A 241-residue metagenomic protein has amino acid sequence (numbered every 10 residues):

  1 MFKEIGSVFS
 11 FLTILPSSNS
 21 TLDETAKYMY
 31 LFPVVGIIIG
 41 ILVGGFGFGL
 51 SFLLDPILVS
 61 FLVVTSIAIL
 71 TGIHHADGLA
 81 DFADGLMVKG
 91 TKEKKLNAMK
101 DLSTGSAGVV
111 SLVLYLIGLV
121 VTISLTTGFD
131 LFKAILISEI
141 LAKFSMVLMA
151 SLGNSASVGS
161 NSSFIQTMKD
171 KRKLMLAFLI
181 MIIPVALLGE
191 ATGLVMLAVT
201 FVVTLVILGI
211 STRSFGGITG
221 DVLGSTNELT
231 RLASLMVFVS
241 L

Functional and structural regions predicted by a protein language model:
M1-T21: Membrane-proximal soluble regions of multi-pass membrane proteins
G6-S10, E24-F48, S163-Q166: N-terminal beta-alpha supersecondary unit
F11, V43, G47, I67 (+6 more regions): Structural signal for membrane-spanning alpha-helices in multi-pass inner-membrane proteins, emphasizing helix cores
P16-T21, H74, K94, V147-V158 (+1 more regions): C-terminal ends of transmembrane helices
K27-V43, G85-F129, A134-I135, R172-A186 (+2 more regions): Multi-pass membrane catalytic core of lipid/isoprenoid biosynthesis enzymes
L31-A83, K133-I137, T192-R213: Membrane-embedded alpha-helical segments that form the functional core of polytopic membrane enzymes, especially those
S66-T104, S211-T230: Acidic (Asp/Glu-rich) catalytic motifs at the cytosolic membrane interface
F144-A177, S214-I218: Solvent-exposed interhelical
